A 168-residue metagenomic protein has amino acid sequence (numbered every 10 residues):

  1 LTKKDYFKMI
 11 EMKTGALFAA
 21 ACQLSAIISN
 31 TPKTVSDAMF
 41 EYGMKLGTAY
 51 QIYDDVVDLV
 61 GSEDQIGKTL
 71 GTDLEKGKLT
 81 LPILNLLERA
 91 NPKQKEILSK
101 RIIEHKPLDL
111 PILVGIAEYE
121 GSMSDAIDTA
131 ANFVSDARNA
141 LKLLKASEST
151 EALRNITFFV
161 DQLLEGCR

Functional and structural regions predicted by a protein language model:
L1-R168: All-alpha prenyltransferase/terpene-synthase fold signal
